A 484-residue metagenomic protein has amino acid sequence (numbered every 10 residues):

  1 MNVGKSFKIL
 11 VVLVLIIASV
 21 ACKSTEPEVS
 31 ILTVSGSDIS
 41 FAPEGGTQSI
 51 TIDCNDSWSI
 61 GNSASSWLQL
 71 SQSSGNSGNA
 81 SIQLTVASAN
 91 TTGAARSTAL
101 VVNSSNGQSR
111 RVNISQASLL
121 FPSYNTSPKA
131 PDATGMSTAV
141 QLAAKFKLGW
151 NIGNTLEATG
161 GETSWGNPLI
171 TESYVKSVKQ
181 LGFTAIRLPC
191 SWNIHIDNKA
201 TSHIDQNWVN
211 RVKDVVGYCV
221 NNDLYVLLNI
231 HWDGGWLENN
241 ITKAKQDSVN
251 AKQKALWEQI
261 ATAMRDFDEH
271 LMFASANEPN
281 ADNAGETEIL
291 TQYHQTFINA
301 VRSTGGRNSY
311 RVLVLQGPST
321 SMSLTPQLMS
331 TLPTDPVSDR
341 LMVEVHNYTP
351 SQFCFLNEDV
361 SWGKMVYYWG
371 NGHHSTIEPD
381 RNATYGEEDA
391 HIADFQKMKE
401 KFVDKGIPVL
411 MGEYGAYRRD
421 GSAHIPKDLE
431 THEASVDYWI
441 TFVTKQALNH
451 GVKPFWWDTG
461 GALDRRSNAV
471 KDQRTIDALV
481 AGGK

Functional and structural regions predicted by a protein language model:
V3, L15-S40, R111-Y124: Bacterial Sec-dependent N-terminal signal peptides
V34-G61: Solvent-exposed, low-complexity, repeat-rich "mucin-like" stalks and linkers
C54-Q83: Surface-exposed binding patches on compact interaction domains or structured appendages
I82, T92-N106: A short beta-strand micro-motif common to beta-rich folds, especially ectodomain repeats
L119-A185: N-terminal carbohydrate-binding accessory modules
D132, G166-I170, Y174-I186, T201-W232 (+3 more regions): An active-site-proximal structural segment forming one wall of the substrate-binding cleft that immediately precedes
A251-E387, Q396-A416, N449-H450: Active-site region of glycoside hydrolase catalytic domains
Y385-D472: Substrate-binding cleft of secreted/luminal carbohydrate-active enzymes
